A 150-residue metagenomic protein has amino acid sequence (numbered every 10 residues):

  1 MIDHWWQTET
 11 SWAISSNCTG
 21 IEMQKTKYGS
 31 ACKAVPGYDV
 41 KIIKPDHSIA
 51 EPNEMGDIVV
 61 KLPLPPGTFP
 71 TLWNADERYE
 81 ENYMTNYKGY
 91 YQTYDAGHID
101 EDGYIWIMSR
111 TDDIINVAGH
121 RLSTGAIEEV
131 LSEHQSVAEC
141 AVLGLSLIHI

Functional and structural regions predicted by a protein language model:
M1-Y28, D39, D46-S48: Gly/Ser/Thr-rich phosphate-binding loop
I2, P36, G56, Y94 (+1 more regions): A short, local hydrophobic-aromatic micro-motif
G20-I21, K41, L64-P66, R78 (+1 more regions): Active-site/binding-pocket entry motifs
K33-G37, S48-Y83, L122: Conserved ATP/PPi-binding loop(s) of AMP-dependent carboxylate-activating enzymes
K41-I43, L143: Conserved positions in beta-strands of structured domains
K44-P45, N53, I99-D100: Short, acidic, Ser/Thr-enriched surface-loop or helix-capping motifs
L64, G89, Y94-I148: AMP-binding/adenylate-forming catalytic core of the ANL superfamily
